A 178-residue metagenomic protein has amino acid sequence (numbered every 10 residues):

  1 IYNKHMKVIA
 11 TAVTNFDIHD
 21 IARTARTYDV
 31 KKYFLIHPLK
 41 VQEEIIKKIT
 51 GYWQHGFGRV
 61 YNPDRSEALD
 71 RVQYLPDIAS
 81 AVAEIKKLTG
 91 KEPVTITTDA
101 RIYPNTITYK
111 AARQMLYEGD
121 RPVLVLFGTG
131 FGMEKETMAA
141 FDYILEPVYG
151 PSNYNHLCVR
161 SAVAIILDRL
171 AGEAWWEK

Functional and structural regions predicted by a protein language model:
I1-D99, A164-A171, W175: RNA substrate-binding interface of SAM-dependent RNA methyltransferases
Y2, D77-S80, I107-A111, E134 (+1 more regions): General structural signal for secondary-structure boundaries
K31, P93, P122-V123, D142: Conserved acidic residues
Q42-I45, P104-N105, M133, Y154-N155: Secondary-structure boundary/capping motif
K48-T50, Y109-R113, A139-D142, R160: Short, glycine/charged-enriched secondary-structure capping and boundary segments
I78-A83, Y103-P104, P151-Y154: A short acidic, often aromatic-flanked loop/helix-cap motif at beta-alpha or helix-coil junctions that lines enzyme
I96-T137, P147: Long, charge-patterned amphipathic alpha-helical coiled-coil/hairpin "stalk" segments used as oligomerization
F131-K178: Structured adenosyl-cofactor binding patch, chiefly the S-adenosyl-L-methionine
